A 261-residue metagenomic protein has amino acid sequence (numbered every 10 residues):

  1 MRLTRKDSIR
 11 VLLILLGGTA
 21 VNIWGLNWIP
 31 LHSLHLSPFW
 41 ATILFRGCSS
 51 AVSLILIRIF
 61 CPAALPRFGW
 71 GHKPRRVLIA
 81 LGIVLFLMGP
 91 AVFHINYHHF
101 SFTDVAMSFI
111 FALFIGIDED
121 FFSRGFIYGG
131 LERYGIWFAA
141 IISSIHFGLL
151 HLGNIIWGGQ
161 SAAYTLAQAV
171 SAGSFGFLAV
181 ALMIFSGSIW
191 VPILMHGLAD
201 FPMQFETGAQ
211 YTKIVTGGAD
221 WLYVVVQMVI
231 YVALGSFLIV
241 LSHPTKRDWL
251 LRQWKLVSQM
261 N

Functional and structural regions predicted by a protein language model:
D7-R58, A80-L81, A106-M107, D220-A233: Alpha-helical transmembrane segments in multi-pass membrane proteins
S8-L13, V77-L81, A106-F109, W137-I142 (+3 more regions): Hydrophobic alpha-helical transmembrane segments
L15, A139-F147, V191-M203, W254-K255: Central hydrophobic cores of alpha-helical transmembrane segments in multi-pass integral membrane proteins
A20, T165-W221: Functionally important transmembrane alpha-helices
P66, G197-N261: C-terminal membrane module of polytopic membrane proteins
L85, A112, G116, I136-L152: Small-polar-interrupted transmembrane alpha-helices in polytopic inner-membrane proteins
A91-T103, W157-A162: Membrane-interface helix caps and helix-loop-helix hairpins in membrane proteins
D118-S144, G158, I184-S188: Membrane-interface helix/loop boundary segments of multi-pass membrane proteins
